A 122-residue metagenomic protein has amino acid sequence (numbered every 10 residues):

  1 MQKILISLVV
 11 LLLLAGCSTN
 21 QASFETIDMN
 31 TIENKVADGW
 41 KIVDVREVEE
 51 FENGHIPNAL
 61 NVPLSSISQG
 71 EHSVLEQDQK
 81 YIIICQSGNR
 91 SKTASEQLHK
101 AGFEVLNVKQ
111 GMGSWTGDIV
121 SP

Functional and structural regions predicted by a protein language model:
Q2-L5, C17-N30, D38-W40, V48-K80 (+1 more regions): Rhodanese-like catalytic fold shared by cysteine-dependent sulfurtransferases and DSP/PTP-type phosphatases
L12-G16: C-terminal motif of bacterial Sec signal peptides marking the signal peptidase cleavage site
D44: Phosphate-rich cofactor/ligand-interacting catalytic cores and adjacent structured alpha/beta frameworks
